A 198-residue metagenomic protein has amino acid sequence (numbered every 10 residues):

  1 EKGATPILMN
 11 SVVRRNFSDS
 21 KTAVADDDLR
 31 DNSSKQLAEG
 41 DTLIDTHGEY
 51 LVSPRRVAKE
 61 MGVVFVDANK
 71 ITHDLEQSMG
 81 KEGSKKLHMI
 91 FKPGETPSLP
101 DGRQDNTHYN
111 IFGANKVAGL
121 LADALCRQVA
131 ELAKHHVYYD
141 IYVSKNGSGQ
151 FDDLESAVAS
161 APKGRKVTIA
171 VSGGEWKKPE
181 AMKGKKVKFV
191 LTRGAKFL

Functional and structural regions predicted by a protein language model:
E1-K2, V117: N-terminal-biased segments
K2-I7, E60-V64, G164-K166: Loop/turn elements at helix/coil->beta-strand transitions in domains of secreted/extracellular proteins
S11-E131, H135: Catalytic His-Asp segment of secreted/periplasmic serine-dependent ester chemistry enzymes
Q36-L37, K163-V167: Short, surface-exposed connector motifs at secondary-structure boundaries
Y138-K145: Short aromatic-glycine-(Arg/Gly/Cys) micro-motifs in beta-strand/loop hairpins
N146-F151, E155, R165-L198: N-terminal extracellular ligand-recognition/capping segment immediately after the signal peptide
